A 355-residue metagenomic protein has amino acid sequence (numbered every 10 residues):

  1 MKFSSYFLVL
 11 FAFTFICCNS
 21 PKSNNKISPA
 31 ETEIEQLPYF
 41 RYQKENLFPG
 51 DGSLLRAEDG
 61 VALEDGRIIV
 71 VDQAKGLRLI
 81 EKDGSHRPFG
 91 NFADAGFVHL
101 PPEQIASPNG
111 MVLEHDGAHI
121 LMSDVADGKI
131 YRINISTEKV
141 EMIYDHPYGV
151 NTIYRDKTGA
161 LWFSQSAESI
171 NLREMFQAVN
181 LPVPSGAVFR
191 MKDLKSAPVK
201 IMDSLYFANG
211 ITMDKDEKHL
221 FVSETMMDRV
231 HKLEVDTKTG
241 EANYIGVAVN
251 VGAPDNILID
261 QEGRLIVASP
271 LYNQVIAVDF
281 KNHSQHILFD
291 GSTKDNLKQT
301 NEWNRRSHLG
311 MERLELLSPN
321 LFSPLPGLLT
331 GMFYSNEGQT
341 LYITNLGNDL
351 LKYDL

Functional and structural regions predicted by a protein language model:
T14-C17: C-terminal motif of bacterial Sec signal peptides marking the signal peptidase cleavage site
I27-A57, A93-L100, G310-L321: A short helix->beta-strand "capping" segment at the edge of beta-propeller domains
N46, H86-A95, E141-D145, V199-D203 (+2 more regions): Beta-propeller fold detector
D51-D65, G96-H119, H146-S169, P184-A187 (+6 more regions): Beta-rich, blade/repeat-based domains predominating in secreted/periplasmic proteins but also intracellular
D72-A74, V125, S166-E168, T225 (+4 more regions): Short loop/turn segments immediately following the C-termini of beta-strands
I80-S85, N134-E138, M191-S196, E234-T239 (+2 more regions): Short loop/turn segments that connect beta-strands within beta-propeller blades
S123-A126, I170-S185, T225-D228, P270-L271: Short, solvent-exposed loop/turn segments at conserved positions within beta-propeller repeat blades
V251-L321: Loop/turn-rich, solvent-exposed surfaces of beta-rich toroidal or solenoidal domains
